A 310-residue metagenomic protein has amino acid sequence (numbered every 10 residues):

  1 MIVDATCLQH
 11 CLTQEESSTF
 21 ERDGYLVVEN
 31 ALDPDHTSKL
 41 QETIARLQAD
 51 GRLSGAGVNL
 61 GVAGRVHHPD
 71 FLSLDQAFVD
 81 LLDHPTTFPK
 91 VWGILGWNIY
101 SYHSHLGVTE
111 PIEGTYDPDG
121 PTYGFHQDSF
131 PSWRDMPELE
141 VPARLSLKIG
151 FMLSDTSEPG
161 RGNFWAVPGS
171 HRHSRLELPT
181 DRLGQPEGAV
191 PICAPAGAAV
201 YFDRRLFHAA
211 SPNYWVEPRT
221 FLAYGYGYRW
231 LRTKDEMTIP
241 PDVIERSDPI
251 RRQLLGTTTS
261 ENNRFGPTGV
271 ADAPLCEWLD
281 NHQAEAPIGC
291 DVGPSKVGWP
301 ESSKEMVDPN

Functional and structural regions predicted by a protein language model:
M1-D23, E29-D135: Non-heme Fe(II)-dependent double-stranded beta-helix
V27-V28, F151, V200-F202: Short hydrophobic-aromatic micro-motifs
L32-P34, G107-T109, F130, T156-E158 (+3 more regions): Short, solvent-exposed loop/turn segments at secondary-structure junctions
S73, D83, V167, F202 (+1 more regions): A conserved hydrophobic position in a structured secondary element of the catalytic/binding core that shapes
S104-L106, I149-F151, L222-Y226: A structural signal for short, well-ordered beta-strand segments
Y116-C193, T233-P240: Catalytic core of non-heme Fe(II) oxygenases with the double-stranded beta-helix
H173-L206, S211-N310: Conserved double-stranded beta-helix
